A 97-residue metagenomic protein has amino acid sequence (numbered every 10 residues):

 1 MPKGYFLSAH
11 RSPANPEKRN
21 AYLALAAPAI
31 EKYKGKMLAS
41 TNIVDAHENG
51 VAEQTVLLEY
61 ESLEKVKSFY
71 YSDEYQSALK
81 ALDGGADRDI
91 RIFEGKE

Functional and structural regions predicted by a protein language model:
M1-Q54, E61-K67, Y71, E94-E97: Short S/T/G/P-rich N-terminal loop/turn motif that feeds into the first structured element of a domain
K67-R91: C-terminal structural segments of small proteins and small subunits
